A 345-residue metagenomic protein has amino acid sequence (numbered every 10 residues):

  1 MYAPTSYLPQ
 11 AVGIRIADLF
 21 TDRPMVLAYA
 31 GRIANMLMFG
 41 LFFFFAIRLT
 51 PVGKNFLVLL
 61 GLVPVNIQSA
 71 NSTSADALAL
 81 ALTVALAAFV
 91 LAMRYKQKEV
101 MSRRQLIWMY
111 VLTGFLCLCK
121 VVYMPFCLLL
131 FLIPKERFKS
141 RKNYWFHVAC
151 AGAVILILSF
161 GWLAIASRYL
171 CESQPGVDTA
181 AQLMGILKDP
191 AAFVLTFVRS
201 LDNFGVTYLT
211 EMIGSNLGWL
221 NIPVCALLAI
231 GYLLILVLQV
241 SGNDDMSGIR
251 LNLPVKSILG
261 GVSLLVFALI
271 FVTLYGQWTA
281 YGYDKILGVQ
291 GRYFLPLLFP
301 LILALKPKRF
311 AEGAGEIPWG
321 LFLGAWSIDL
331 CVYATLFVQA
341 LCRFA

Functional and structural regions predicted by a protein language model:
M1-D22: Short hydrophobic/aromatic helix or loop-helix immediately within or flanking a transmembrane segment in polytopic
D22-M25, F43-P64: Transmembrane-helix signature of polytopic, membrane-embedded enzymes that assemble or transfer cell-envelope glycans
M36, G53-N71, A77-K96, Q105-L116 (+1 more regions): Membrane-embedded helix bundles of polyisoprenyl
L82, L116, V121-E136, L297-F299: Transmembrane-embedded, aromatic-rich helix segments that form part of the hydrophobic channel/pocket engaging
F89-E99, R104, M124-I155: Perimembrane helix-loop-helix junctions
I107-T113, R137-A164, K256-L265, L321-S327: Hydrophobic alpha-helical membrane-interfacial segments at the cytosolic entry of transmembrane helices
V148-A149, F160-M246: Membrane-lumen/periplasm interface segments of multi-pass, membrane-embedded glycan/lipid transferases
S167-C171, P175-G185, A314-A345: Transmembrane helical bundles and short interhelical boundary loops of multi-pass, membrane-embedded
